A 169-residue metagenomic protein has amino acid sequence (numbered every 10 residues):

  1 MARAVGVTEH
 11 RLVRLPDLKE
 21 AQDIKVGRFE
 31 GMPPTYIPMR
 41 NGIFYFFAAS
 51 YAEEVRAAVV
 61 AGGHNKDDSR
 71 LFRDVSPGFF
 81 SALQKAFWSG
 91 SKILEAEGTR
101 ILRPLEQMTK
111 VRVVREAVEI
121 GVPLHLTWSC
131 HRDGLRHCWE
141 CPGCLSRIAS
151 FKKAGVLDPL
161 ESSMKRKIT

Functional and structural regions predicted by a protein language model:
M1-G121: ATP-dependent adenylation/nucleotidyltransferase module used to activate substrates
M32, V122, I148-K153: A polyampholytic, Gly/Pro-enriched intrinsically disordered region
F46, W128-A149: Local cysteine-cluster metal-coordination motifs and their immediate loop/turn environment, predominantly Fe-S cluster
V55, H125, W139: Structured loop/turn residues at beta-strand edges in well-structured enzyme cores
S91, K152-G155: Short amphipathic alpha-helical interaction/hinge segments
G121-T127: A short alpha-helix-loop-beta-strand transition element characteristic of N-terminal alpha/beta dinucleotide-binding
D133-G134, G155-R166: Short cysteine/histidine-rich metal-coordination sites, predominantly Zn2+-binding motifs
